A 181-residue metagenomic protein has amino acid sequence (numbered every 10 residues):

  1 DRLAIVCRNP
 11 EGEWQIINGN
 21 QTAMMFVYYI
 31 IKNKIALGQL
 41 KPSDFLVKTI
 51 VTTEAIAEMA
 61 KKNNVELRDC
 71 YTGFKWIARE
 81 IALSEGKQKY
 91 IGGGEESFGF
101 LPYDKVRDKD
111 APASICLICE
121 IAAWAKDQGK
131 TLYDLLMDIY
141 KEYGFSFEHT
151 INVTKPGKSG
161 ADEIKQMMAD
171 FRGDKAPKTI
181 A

Functional and structural regions predicted by a protein language model:
D1-L3: Oxyanion-binding/catalytic loops of NTP- or PPi-dependent enzymes
I5-Q15, N33, L37-A181: Phosphate-binding and adjacent anionic-ligand microenvironments
G19-Y29: Catalytic or ion-translocation cores adjacent to nucleophile or general acid/base/metal-coordination motifs in diverse
